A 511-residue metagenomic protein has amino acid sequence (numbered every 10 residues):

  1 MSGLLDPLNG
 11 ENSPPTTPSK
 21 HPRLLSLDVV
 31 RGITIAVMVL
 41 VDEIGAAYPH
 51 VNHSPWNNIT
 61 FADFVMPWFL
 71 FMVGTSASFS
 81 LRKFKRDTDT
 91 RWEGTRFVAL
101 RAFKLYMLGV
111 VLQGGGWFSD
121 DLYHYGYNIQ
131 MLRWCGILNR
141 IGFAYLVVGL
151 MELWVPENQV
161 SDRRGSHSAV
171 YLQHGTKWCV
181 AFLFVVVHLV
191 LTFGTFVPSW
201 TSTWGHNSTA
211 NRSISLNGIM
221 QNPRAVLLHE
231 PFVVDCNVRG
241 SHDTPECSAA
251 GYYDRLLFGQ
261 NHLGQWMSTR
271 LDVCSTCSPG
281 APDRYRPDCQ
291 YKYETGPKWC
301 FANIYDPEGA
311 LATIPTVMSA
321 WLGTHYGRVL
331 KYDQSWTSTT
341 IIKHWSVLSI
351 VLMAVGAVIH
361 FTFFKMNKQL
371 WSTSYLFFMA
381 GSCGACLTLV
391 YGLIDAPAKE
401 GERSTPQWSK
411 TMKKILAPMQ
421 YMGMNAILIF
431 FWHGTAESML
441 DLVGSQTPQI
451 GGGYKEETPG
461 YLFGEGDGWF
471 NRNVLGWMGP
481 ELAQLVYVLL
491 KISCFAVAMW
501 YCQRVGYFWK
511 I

Functional and structural regions predicted by a protein language model:
M1-I511: Alpha-helical transmembrane segments and their immediate juxtamembrane cytosolic regions
